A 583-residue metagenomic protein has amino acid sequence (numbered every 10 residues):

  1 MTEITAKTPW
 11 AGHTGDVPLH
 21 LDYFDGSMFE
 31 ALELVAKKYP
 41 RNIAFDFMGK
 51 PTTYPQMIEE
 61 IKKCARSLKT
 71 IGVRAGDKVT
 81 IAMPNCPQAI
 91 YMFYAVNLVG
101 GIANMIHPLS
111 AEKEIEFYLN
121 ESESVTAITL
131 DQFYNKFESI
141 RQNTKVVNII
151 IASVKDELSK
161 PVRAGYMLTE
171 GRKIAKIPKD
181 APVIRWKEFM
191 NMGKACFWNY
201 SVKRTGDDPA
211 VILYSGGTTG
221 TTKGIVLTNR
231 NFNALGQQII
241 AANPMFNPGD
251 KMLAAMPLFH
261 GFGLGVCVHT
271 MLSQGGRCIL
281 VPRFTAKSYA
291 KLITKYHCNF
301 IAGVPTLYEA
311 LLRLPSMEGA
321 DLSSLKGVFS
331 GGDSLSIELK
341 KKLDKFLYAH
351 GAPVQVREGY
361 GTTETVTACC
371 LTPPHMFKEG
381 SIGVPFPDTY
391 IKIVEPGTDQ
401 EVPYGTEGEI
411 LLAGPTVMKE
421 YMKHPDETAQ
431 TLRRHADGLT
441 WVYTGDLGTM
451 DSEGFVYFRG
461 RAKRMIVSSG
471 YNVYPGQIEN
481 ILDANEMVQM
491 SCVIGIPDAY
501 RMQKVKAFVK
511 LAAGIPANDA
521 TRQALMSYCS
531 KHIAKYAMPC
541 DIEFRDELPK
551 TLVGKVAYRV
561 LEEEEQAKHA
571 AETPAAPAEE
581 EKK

Functional and structural regions predicted by a protein language model:
R41-C86, I90-Y94, A111-E116: Conserved AMP-binding/adenylate-forming core of the ANL superfamily
T53-P55, S201, A210-A234: Conserved AMP-binding A3 loop
I58-K63, N191-K194, G206, I225-N247 (+6 more regions): Conserved structural elements of the adenylate-forming
S110, A127-T129, I301, G414 (+7 more regions): AMP-binding/adenylate-forming catalytic core of the ANL superfamily
K176-Y214, T221, P244-K251: Conserved pre-ATP/AMP-binding loop-to-beta segment of ANL
N233-K251, F259-A302, A310, L314-P315: Conserved AMP-binding/adenylation subdomain of ANL enzymes
C298-G303, L312-E379, Y390: Gly/Ser/Thr-rich phosphate-binding loop
V384-D388, Q400-R433, V473: Conserved ATP/PPi-binding loop(s) of AMP-dependent carboxylate-activating enzymes
